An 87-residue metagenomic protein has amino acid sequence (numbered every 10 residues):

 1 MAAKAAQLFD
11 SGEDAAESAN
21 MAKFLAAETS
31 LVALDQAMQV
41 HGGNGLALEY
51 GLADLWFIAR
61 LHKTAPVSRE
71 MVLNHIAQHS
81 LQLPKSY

Functional and structural regions predicted by a protein language model:
M1-Y87: Alpha-helical interface subdomain recognition
